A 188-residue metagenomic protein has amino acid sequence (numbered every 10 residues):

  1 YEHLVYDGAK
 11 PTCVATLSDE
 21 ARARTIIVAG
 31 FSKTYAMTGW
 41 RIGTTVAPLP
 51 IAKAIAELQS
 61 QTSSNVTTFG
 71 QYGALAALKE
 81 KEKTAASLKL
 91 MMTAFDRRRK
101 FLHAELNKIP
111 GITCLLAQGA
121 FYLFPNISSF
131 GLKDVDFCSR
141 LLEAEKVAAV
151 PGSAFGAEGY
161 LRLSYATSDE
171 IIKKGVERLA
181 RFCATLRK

Functional and structural regions predicted by a protein language model:
Y1-K188: PLP-dependent class I/II
